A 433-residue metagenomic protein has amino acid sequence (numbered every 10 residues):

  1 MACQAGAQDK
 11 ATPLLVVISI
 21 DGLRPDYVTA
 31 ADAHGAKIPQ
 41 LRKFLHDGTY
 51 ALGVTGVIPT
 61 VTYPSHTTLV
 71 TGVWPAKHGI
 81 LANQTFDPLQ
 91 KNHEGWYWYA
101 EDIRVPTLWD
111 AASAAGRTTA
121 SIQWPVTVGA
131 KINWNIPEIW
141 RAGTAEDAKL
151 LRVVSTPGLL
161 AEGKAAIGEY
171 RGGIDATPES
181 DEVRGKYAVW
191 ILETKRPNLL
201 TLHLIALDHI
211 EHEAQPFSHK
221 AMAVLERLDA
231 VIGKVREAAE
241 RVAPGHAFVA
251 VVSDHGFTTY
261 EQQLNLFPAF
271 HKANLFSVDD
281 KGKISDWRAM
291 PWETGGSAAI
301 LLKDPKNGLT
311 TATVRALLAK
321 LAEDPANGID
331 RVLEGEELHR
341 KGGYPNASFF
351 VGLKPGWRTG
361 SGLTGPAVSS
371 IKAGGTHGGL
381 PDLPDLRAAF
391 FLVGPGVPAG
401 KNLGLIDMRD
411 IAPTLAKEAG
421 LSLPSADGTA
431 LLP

Functional and structural regions predicted by a protein language model:
A2-Q4: N-terminal signal peptide c-region/cleavage motif recognized by signal peptidases
G6-Q8: Boundary of Sec targeting at the N-terminus
L15-S19, D26, A51-G53, T68-V70 (+7 more regions): Structural recognition of the beta-strand scaffold that forms the well-ordered cores of secreted hydrolase catalytic
Y27-V28, P178-L202, L207-V249, R315-K320 (+2 more regions): A long, amphipathic alpha-helix that forms part of the scaffold/cap immediately adjacent to metal-dependent active
T29-A76, T118-A120: Short, structured active-site-proximal loop/turn typified by the sulfatase FGly-forming signature C/S-X-P-X-R
W74-Q215, G360: His/Asp/Glu-rich, glycine-adjacent segments that coordinate divalent cations and/or stabilize oxyanion chemistry on
P88, R104-V105, I284-T414, E418: Active-site neighborhoods of enzymes that stabilize oxyanions during catalysis
A239-V249, S253-K303: Acidic/histidine-rich catalytic neighborhood
